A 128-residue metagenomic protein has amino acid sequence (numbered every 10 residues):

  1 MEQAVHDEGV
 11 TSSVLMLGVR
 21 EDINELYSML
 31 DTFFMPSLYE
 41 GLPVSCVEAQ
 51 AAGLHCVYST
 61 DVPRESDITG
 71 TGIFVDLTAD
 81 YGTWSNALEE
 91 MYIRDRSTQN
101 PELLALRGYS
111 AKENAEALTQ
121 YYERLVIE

Functional and structural regions predicted by a protein language model:
M1-G18: Nucleotide-activated donor-binding/catalytic signature segment of Leloir-type glycosyltransferases, i.e., the conserved
V19, L38: Aromatic "clamp/platform" in nucleotide-sugar-dependent glycosyltransferases that forms part of the donor/acceptor
L30: An anion/phosphate-binding loop that grips the pyrophosphate of nucleotide cofactors and donors
F33-F34: A short hydrophobic beta-strand element within the catalytic core of glycosyltransferases that build diverse glycans
P43-Q50: Short glycine/serine-rich donor-binding loops of glycosyltransferases
H55-S59, R64: Short hydrophobic beta-strand element within catalytic cores of glycosyltransferases and related nucleotide-activated
E65-I93: Change "using UDP/GDP/dTDP sugars" to "using nucleotide sugars
R96-E128: A charged, aromatic-enriched C-terminal amphipathic alpha-helix characteristic of glycosyltransferases across folds
